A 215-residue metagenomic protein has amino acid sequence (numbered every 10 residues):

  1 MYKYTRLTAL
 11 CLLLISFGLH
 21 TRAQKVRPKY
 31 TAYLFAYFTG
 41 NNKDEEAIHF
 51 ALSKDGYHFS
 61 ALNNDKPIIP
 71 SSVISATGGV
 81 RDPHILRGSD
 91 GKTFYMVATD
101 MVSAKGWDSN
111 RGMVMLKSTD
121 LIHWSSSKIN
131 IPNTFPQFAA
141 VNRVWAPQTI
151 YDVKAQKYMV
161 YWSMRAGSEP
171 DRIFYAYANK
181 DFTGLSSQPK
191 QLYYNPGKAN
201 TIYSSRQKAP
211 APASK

Functional and structural regions predicted by a protein language model:
M1-V26: Bacterial Sec-dependent N-terminal signal peptides
Q24-V144, I150-K215: Beta-rich carbohydrate-recognition and catalytic domains
